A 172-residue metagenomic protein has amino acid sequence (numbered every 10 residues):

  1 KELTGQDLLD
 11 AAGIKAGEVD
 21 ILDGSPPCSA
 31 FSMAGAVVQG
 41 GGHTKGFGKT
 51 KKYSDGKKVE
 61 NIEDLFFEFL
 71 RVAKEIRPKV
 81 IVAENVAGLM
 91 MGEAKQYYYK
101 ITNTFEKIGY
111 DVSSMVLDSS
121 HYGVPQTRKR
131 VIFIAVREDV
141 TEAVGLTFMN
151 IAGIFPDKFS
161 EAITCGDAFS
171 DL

Functional and structural regions predicted by a protein language model:
K1-Q6: SAM cofactor-binding core of SAM-dependent methyltransferases, primarily the Rossmann-like beta-alpha-beta module
D7-V19, S29-L172: Class I S-adenosyl-L-methionine
L22-D23: Hydrophobic beta-strand segment of the Class I
P26: Conserved NAD(P)H cofactor-binding loop of Rossmann-fold oxidoreductase domains
